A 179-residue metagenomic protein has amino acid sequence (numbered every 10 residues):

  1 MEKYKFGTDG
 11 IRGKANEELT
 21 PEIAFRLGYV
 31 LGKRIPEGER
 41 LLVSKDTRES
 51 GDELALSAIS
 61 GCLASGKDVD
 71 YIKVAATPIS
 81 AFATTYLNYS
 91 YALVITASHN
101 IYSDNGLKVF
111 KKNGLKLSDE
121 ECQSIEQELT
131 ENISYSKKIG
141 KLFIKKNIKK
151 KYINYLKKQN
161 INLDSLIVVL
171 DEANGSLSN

Functional and structural regions predicted by a protein language model:
M1, K14, N105-N179: Gly/Ser/Thr-enriched, mixed-charge loops and adjacent short helices that form phosphate/oxyanion-binding elements
M1-G66, Y91, F143-V168: An N-terminal, well-structured beta->alpha segment
D46, V74-A75, A97-S98, G114 (+1 more regions): Short, ordered loop/turn segments at secondary-structure junctions
D46-D52, N100, A173-S178: Gly/Ser/Thr-rich loops at beta-strand to alpha-helix junctions that form or flank small-molecule/cofactor-binding
E53-G61, S103-K112: Short Gly/Thr/Asp-enriched flexible loops that form oxyanion-binding sites at enzyme active sites
G66-V74: Short beta-strand->loop structural element characteristic of the AMP-binding/adenylate-forming
K73-S90, Y155: Conserved phosphate-binding catalytic cores of ATP/NTP-utilizing and phosphoryl-transfer enzymes
A92-S98, F110, D171: Short beta-strand segments
